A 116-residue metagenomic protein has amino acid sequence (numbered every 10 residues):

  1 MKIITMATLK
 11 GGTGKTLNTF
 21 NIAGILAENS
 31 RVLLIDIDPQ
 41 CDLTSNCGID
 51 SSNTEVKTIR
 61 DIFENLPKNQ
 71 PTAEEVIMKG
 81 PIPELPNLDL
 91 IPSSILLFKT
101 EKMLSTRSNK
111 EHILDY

Functional and structural regions predicted by a protein language model:
M1-Y116: P-loop NTP-binding core
